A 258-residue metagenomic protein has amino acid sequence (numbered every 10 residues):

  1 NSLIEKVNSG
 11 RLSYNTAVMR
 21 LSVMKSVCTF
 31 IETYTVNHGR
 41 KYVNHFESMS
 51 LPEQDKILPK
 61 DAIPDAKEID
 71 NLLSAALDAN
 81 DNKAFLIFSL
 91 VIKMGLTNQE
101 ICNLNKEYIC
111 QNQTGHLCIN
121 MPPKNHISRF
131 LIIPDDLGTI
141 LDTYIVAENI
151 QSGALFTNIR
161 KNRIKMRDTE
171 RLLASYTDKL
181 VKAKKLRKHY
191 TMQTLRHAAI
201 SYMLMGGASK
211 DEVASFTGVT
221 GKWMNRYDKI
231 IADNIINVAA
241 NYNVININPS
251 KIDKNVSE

Functional and structural regions predicted by a protein language model:
N1-L58: N-terminal core-binding DNA-recognition domain of tyrosine recombinases/integrases
E53-D70, N125-D135, I150-S152: DNA breakage-rejoining catalytic core of tyrosine-based enzymes
E68-N98: Basic, Lys/Arg- and aromatic-enriched nucleic-acid-binding interface segment
N103-I109, A214-G221, K229-I236: A short, basic/aromatic helix-end/turn motif that makes direct DNA contacts
N103-T139: Conserved tyrosine-mediated DNA breakage-rejoining catalytic core shared by Y-recombinases
P134-L186: Active-site/catalytic core of tyrosine-dependent DNA strand-transfer enzymes
A174-S215, V219-T220: Short, basic (Lys/Arg/His-rich) helix/loop patches that form interaction surfaces in the mid-to-C-terminal regions
R226-E258: DNA/chromatin major-groove-contacting recognition/catalytic segments
